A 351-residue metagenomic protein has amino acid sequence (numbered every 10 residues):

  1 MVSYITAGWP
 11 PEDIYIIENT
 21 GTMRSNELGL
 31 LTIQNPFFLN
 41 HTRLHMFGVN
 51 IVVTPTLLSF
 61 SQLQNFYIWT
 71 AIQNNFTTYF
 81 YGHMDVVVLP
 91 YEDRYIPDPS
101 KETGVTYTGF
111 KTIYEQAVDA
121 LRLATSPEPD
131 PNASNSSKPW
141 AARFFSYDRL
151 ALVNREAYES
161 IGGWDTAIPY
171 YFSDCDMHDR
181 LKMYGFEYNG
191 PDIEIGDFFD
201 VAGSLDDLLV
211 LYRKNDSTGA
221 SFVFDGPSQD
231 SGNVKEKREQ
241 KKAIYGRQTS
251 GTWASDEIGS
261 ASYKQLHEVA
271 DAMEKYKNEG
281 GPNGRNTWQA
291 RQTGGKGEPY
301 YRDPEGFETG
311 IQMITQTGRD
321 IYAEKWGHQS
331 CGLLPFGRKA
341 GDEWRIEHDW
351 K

Functional and structural regions predicted by a protein language model:
V2-E12, G21: Short, acidic, metal-binding catalytic loop of nucleotide-sugar glycosyltransferases
P55-L63, I68, Y170-Y171: A short, glycine-/small-residue-rich helix N-cap motif at loop->alpha-helix starts within glycosyltransferase
N65-T78: Active-site nucleotide-sugar/metal-binding loop of Leloir-type enzymes
F76-D93: Short beta-strand-to-loop acidic/aromatic patch adjacent to the donor-nucleotide binding site
P90-K138: Conserved donor-nucleotide/metal-binding helix-loop-beta segment in metal-dependent transferases, i.e., the alpha-helix
S134-E156, S160, P169-Y170: A recurrent flexible, glycine/aromatic-enriched loop bordering the glycosyltransferase active site that acts as
V153-Y171, D179-P191: Aromatic-glycine-rich donor-binding/catalytic loop that engages nucleotide-sugar donors across glycosyltransferases
C175-K351: C-terminal catalytic/acceptor-binding lobe
